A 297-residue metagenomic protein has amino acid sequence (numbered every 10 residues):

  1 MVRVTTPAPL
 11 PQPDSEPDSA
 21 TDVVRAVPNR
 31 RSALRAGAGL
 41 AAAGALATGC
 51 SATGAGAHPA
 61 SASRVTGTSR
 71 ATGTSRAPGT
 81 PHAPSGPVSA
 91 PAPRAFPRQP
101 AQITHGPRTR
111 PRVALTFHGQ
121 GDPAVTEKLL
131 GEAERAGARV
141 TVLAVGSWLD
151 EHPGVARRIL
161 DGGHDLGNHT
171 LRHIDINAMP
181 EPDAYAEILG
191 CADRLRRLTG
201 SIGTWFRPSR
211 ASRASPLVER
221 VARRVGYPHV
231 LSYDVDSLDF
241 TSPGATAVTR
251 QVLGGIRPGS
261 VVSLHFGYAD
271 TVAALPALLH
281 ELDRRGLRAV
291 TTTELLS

Functional and structural regions predicted by a protein language model:
M1-P28, A42-L46: N-terminal secretory signal peptides
P28-G39: N-terminal export leaders
S51-T68, G73-A83: Short, low-complexity, disordered segments immediately C-terminal to signal peptides in bacterial exported proteins
R64, H82-S89, F96, A101-R108 (+3 more regions): C-terminal domain-boundary segment and adjacent tail
G86-E187, R194: Active-site beta->alpha N-cap acidic-glycine motif
K128, I174-D283, L287-R288, T293-S297: Catalytic domains of cell-wall/extracellular-matrix polysaccharide-remodeling enzymes, centered on de-N-acetylation
